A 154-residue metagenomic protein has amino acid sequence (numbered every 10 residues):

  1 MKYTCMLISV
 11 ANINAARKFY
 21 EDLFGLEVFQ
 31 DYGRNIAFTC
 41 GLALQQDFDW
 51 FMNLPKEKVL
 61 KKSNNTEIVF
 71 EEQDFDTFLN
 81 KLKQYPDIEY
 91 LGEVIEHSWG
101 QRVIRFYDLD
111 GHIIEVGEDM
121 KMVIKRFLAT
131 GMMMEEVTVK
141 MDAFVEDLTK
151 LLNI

Functional and structural regions predicted by a protein language model:
M1-K2, V59-N65, S98: Short glycine-enriched loop/turn motifs at secondary-structure junctions
A11-N14, I68-I113, A129-M134, K140-E146 (+1 more regions): Vicinal oxygen chelate
D22, V139: Alpha-helical residues within the helix-turn-helix
G25-Q30, E89-E93: Short secondary-structure junctions
E27-K62, I113-E118: Conserved short beta-strand elements that form part of the metal-binding/catalytic scaffold of enzyme active sites
D119-M132: Short, amphipathic alpha-helical "recognition" segments used to contact nucleic acids or chromatin
N153-I154: Residue-level detection of the helix-turn-helix DNA-binding "recognition helix"
